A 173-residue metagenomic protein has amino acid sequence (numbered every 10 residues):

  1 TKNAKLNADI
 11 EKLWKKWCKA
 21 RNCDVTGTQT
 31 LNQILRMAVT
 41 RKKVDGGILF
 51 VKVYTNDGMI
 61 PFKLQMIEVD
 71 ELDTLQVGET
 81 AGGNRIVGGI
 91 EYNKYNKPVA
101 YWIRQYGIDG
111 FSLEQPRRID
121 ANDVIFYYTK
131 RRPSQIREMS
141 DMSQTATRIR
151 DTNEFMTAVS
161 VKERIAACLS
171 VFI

Functional and structural regions predicted by a protein language model:
A4-K12, T26, T30: Alpha-helix boundary/N-cap detector
W14-W17, W102: A residue-identity detector for tryptophan
T26-Q29, Q33, M37-I173: Structured, contiguous alpha/beta core segments that scaffold functional sites
